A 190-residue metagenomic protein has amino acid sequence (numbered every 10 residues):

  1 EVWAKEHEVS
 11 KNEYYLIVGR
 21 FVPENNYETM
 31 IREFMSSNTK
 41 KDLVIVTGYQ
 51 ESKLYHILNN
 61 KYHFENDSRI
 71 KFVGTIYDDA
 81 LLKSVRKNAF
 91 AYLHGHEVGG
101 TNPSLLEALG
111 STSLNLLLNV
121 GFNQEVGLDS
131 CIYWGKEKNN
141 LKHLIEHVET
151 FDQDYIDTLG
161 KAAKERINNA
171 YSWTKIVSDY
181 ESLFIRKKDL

Functional and structural regions predicted by a protein language model:
E1-V9: A short helix/loop element that forms part of the nucleotide-sugar donor recognition site in Leloir-type
E8-N25, I31-N38, V44-I45: Conserved donor-binding/catalytic core segment of Leloir-type glycosyltransferases
V18, D42-L58, K71-I76: Glycosyltransferase donor-sugar binding loop
K83, P103-G110, G121-E125: Short alpha-helical segment that forms part of, or immediately flanks, the ligand-binding pocket in carbohydrate-active
S84-G100, S113-L114: Acidic donor-binding loop of glycosyltransferase active sites
E97, S113-Q124, K136-K138: Short glycine-rich donor-binding/catalytic loop of glycosyltransferases that coordinates the nucleotide-sugar
C131-N139, H147-Q153: Conserved acidic donor-binding segment of nucleotide-sugar-dependent glycosyltransferases
D157-I185: A charged, aromatic-enriched C-terminal amphipathic alpha-helix characteristic of glycosyltransferases across folds
